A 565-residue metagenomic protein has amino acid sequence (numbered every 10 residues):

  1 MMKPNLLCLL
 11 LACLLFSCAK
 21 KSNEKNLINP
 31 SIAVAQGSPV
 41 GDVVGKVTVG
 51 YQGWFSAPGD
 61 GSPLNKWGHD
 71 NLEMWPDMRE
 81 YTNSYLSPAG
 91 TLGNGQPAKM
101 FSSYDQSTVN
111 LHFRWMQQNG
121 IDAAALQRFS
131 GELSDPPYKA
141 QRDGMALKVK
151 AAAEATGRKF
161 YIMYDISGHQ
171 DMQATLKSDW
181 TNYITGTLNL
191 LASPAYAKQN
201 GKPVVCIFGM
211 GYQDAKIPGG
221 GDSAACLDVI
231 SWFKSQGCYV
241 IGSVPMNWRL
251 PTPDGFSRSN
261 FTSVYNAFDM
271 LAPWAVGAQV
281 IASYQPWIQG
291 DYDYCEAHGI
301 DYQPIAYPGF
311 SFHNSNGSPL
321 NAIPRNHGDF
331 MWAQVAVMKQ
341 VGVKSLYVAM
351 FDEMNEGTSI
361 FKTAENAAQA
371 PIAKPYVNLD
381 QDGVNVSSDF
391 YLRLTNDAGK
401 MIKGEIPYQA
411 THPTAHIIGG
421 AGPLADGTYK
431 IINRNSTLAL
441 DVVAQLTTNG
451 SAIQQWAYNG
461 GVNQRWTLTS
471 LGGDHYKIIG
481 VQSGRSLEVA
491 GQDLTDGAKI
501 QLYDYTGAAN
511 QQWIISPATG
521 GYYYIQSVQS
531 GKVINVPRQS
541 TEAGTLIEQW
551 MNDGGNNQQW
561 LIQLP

Functional and structural regions predicted by a protein language model:
K3-L9: Sec-dependent signal peptide recognition, specifically the positively charged N-region followed immediately by
F16-S17: C-terminal motif of bacterial Sec signal peptides marking the signal peptidase cleavage site
K20: Short, conserved catalytic or interaction motifs in soluble domains
L27-A421: Glycan-processing catalytic domains of CAZymes
A421-P565: Lectin-like carbohydrate-binding module/patch detector with strong preference for beta-trefoil
